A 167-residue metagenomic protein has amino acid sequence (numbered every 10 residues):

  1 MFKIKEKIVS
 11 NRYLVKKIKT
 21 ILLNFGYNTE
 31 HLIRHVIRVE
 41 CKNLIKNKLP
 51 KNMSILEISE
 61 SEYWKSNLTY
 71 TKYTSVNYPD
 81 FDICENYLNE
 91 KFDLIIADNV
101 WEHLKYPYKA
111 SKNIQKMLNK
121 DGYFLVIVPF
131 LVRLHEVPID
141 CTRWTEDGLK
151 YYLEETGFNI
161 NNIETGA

Functional and structural regions predicted by a protein language model:
M1-K3, P50, D82, N159: Alpha-helix initiation/capping motif
M1-V39: Membrane-proximal basic amphipathic "stem/tether" segments
H31-L32, P138-C141: Short, flexible/disordered intra-domain loops and linkers
N43-H135, T145-K150: Conserved SAM-binding loop
Y73, I160-N161: Hydrophobic anchor at the start of a short beta-strand that flanks the dinucleotide cofactor-binding loop
C141-G157, I163: Short alpha-helix
G166-A167: A cross-family acyltransferase "interaction/gating" segment
